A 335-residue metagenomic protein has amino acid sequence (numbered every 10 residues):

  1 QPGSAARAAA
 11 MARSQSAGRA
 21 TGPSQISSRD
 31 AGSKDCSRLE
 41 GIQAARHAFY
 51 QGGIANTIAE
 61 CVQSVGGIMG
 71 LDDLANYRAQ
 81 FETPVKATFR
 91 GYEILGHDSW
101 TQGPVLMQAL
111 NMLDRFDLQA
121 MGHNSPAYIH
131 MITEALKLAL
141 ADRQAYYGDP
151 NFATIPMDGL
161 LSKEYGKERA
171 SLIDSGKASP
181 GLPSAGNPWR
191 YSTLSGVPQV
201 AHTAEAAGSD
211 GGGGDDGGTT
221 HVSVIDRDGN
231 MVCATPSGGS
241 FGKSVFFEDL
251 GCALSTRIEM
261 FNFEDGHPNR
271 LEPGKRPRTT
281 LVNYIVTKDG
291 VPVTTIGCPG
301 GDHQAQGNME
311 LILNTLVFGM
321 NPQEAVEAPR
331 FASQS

Functional and structural regions predicted by a protein language model:
Q1-S14, G18-S99, A170-G181, A185 (+1 more regions): Accessory "access/gating" subregions that flank catalytic or transport cores
S4, S27, G32-C36, A55 (+3 more regions): Internal maturation/activation junctions in enzymes
A45, F49-Q51, N56-Q63, N111 (+1 more regions): Alpha-helical support elements that line or immediately flank enzyme active sites and cofactor-binding pockets
I68-G70, T220, I225-T294, F318 (+1 more regions): Active-site rim segments in enzyme catalytic domains, especially the processed small/beta chain of N-terminal
E82, F89, P104, G217 (+3 more regions): Short, solvent-exposed loop/turn segments at the edges of secondary structure
G96-S99, V286-H303: Extended C-terminal regions of large enzymes
T315-S335: Compact, glycine/acidic-enriched structural inserts
